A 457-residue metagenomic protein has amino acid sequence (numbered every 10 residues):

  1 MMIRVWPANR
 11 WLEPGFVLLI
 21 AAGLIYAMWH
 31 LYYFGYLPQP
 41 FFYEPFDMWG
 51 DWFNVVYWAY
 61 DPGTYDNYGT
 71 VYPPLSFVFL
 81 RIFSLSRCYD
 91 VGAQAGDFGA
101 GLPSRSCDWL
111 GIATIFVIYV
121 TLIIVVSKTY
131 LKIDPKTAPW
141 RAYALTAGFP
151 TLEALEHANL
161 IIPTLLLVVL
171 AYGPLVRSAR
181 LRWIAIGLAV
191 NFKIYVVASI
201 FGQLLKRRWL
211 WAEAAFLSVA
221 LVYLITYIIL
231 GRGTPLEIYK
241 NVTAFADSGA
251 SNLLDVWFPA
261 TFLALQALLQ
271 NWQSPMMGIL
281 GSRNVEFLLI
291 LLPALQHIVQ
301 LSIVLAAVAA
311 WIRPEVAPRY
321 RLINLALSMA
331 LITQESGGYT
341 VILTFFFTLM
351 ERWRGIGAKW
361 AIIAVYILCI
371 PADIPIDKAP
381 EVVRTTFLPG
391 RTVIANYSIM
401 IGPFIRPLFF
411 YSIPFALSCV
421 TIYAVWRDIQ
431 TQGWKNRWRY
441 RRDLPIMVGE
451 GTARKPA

Functional and structural regions predicted by a protein language model:
M1-L181, W209-G337, F345, A395-P403 (+1 more regions): Primarily membrane-embedded glycan-assembly and transfer machineries that use lipid-linked glycans
A21-L24, V197, F201, F415-S418 (+1 more regions): Hydrophobic alpha-helical transmembrane segments of multipass integral membrane proteins
G69-S76, T348-A457: Aromatic-enriched
L85, Q203, L349-M350: Active-site catalytic microenvironments for nucleophilic, acid-base chemistry
R180-L204, N324-I332: Membrane-interface alpha helices of multi-pass inner-membrane proteins
N191-I194, L221-I225, I367-A372: Membrane-embedded alpha-helical segments of transport systems, primarily multispan ion/solute transporters
K206-L217, I356-I363: Membrane-interfacial entry segments at the cytosolic side of transmembrane helices
G337-L343, R354-G355, K359: Extended hydrophobic-aromatic, low-complexity segments
